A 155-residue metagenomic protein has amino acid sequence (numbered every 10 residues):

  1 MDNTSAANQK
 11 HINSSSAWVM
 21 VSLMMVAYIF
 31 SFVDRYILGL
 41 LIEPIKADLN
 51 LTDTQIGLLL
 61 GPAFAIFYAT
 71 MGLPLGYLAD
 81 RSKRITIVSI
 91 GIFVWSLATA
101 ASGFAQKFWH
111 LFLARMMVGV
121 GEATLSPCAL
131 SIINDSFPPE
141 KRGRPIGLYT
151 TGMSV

Functional and structural regions predicted by a protein language model:
M1-V33: Cytosolic juxtamembrane N-terminal segment immediately preceding the first transmembrane helix of multi-pass
V21-M24, Y36-P44, L51, G72-L73 (+3 more regions): Transmembrane-helix terminus/interface motifs of multi-pass secondary transporters
A27-Y28, F32, A65, T99 (+2 more regions): Helical-face signature of the major facilitator-like transporter fold
Y28, G61, A65, I92 (+1 more regions): Small-residue-rich transmembrane alpha-helices and their cytosolic helix-loop interfaces in multi-pass secondary
F32, Y36, A65-L73, A123: Residue-level signature of mid-helix packing/kink "hotspots" within the transmembrane helices of 12-pass Major
L41-T70: Extracellular/periplasmic helix-loop-helix junction of adjacent transmembrane segments in MFS-like secondary
T70-W109: Conserved MFS/SLC helix-loop-helix module at the cytosolic interface between two early adjacent transmembrane helices
A114-G152: Cytoplasmic helix-loop-helix junction between adjacent transmembrane helices in 12-TM secondary transporters
